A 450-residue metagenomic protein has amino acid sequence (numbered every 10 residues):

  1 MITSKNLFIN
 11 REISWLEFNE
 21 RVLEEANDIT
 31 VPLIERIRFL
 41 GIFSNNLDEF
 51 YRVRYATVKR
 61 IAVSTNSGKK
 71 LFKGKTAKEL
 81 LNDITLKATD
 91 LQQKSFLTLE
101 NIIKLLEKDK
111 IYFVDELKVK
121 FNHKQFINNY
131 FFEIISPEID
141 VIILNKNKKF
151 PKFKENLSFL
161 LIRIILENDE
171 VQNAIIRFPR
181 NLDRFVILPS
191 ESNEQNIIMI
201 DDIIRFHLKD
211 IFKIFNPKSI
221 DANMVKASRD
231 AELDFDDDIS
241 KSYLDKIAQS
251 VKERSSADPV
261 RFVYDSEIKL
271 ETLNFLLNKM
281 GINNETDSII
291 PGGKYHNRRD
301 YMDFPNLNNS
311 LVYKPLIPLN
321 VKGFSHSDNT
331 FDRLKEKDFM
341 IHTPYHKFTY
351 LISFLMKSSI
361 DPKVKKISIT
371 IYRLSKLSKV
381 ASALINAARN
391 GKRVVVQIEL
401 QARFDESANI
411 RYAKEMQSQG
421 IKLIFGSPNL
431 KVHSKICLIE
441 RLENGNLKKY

Functional and structural regions predicted by a protein language model:
M1-Y450: N-terminal localization/anchoring segments of enzymes in phospholipid and broader phosphate metabolism
